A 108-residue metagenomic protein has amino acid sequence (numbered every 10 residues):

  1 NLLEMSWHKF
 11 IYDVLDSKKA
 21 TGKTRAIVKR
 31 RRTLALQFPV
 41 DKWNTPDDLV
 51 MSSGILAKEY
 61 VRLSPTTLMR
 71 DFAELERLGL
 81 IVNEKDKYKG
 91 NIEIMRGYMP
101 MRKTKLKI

Functional and structural regions predicted by a protein language model:
N1-K23: Long, low-complexity, charged/polar intrinsically disordered regions in eukaryotic proteins
H8-D16, R32, D47-S52: Short acidic (Asp/Glu) and glycine-rich catalytic loops that position anionic groups and cofactors
I27-Q37: Short alpha-helical "packing" element that flanks the helix-turn-helix/winged-helix DNA-binding module
L36, M51, V82-N83, G90: Transcription-machinery-associated regions
D41-E59, K89-G90: Short acidic, hydrophobic short linear motifs in intrinsically disordered regions
P65, M69-A73: Short, hydrophobic-biased segments on the C-terminal half of alpha helices that form "recognition helices"
A73-D86: A short, conserved structural fragment
N83-I108: Short, cationic-aromatic polyanion-contact patches
